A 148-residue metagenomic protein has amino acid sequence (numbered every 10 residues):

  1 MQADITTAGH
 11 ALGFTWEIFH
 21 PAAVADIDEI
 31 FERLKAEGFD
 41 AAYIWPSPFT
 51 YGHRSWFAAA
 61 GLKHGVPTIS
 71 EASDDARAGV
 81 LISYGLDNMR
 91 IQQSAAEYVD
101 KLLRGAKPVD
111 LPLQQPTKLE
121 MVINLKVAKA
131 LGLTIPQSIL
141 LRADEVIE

Functional and structural regions predicted by a protein language model:
M1-E148: Short hydrophobic alpha-helices and adjacent helix-cap/hinge residues
